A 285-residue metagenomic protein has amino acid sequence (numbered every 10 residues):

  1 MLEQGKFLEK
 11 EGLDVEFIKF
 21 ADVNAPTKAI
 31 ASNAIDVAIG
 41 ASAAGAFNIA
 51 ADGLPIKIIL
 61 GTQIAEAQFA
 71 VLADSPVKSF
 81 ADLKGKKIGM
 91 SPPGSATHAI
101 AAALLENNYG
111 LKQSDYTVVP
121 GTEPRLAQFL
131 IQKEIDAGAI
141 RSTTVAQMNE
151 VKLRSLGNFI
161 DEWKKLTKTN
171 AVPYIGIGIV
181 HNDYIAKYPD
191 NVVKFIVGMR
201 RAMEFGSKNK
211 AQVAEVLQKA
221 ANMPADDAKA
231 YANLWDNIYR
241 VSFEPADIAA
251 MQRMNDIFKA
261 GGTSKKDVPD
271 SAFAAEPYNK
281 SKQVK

Functional and structural regions predicted by a protein language model:
M1-P120, Q132, D136-S142, L156: Short, glycine-/small- and polar/acidic-enriched structural segments that line small-molecule recognition paths
G5, T27, A43-A46, F80 (+11 more regions): Extracytoplasmic/secreted envelope proteins and their assembly/folding machinery, especially bacterial periplasmic
E9-K10, I160-A171, N237-A246: Short, solvent-exposed loop/beta-turn-alpha elements that line the ligand-binding surface or hinge of extracytoplasmic
K19-V23, T62, P76, G94-H98 (+9 more regions): Solvent-exposed, acidic/flexible segments
A44, R125-Q128, Q132-L217: Pocket-lining segment of extracytoplasmic ligand-binding domains
G85, I175-I177, I238: Short, solvent-exposed beta-strand edge segments and adjacent coil->beta transition regions
A186-T263: Secondary-structure end/capping motifs
N255-K285: Conserved C-terminal helix/tail region of periplasmic/extracytoplasmic solute-binding proteins
